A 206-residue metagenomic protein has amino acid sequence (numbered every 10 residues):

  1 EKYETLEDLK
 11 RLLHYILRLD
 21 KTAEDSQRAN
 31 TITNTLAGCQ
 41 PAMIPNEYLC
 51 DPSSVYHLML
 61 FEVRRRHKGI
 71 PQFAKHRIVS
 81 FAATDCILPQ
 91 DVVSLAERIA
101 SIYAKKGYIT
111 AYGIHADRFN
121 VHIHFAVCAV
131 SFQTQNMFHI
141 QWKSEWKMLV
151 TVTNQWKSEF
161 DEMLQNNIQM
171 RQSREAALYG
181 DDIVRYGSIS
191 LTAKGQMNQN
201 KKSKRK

Functional and structural regions predicted by a protein language model:
E1-K206: N-terminal nicking endonuclease/strand-transfer module with a His-rich metal-binding environment and a catalytic Tyr
